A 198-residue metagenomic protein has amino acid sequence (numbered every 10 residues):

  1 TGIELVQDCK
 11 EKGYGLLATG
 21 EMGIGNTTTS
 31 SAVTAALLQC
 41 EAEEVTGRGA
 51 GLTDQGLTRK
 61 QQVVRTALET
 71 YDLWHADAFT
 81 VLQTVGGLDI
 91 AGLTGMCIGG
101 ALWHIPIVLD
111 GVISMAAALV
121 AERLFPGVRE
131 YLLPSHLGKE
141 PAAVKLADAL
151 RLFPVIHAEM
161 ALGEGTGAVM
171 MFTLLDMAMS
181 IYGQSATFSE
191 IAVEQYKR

Functional and structural regions predicted by a protein language model:
T1-R198: N-terminal loops that bind phosphate or other acidic moieties and the adjacent beta-alpha structural core
